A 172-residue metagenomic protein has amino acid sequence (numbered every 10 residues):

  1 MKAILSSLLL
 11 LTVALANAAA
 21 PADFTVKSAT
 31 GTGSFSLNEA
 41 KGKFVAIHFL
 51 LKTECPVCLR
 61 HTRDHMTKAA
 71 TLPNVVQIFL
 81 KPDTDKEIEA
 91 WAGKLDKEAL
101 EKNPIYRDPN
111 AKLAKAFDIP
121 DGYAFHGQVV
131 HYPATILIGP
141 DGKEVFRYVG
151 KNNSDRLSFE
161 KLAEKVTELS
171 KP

Functional and structural regions predicted by a protein language model:
M1-I4: Positively charged n-region of N-terminal signal peptides that target proteins for export
L9-A18: Hydrophobic h-region of N-terminal signal peptides that target proteins for export in Gram-negative bacteria
T25-V45: A short beta-strand-turn-helix
N38-L59: Short active-site neighborhood of thiol/selenol oxidoreductases, capturing the structured segment around
L59-N103, K112-K115: Structural microenvironment flanking redox-active thiols in thiol-disulfide oxidoreductases
E101-N103, I119-I136: Structural micro-motif
V129-P172: Thiol-/selenol-based redox modules, centered on thioredoxin-like and closely related oxidoreductase domains
